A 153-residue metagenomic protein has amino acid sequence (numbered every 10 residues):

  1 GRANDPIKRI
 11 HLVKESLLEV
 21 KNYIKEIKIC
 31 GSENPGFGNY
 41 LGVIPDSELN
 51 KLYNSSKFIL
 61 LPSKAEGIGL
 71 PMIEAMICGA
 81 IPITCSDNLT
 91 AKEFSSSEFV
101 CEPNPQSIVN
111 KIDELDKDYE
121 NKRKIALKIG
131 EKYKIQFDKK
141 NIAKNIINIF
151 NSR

Functional and structural regions predicted by a protein language model:
G1-G36: Conserved catalytic-core segment of nucleotide-activated headgroup transferases in glycan assembly
N50, I73-I77, A91-K92: Short alpha-helical segment that forms part of, or immediately flanks, the ligand-binding pocket in carbohydrate-active
K51-S56: Short alpha-helical donor nucleotide-sugar binding micro-motif in glycosyltransferases
K57, G79-A80: A short alpha->beta transition loop at the rim of the catalytic pocket in nucleotide-sugar-dependent
K64: Aromatic "clamp/platform" in nucleotide-sugar-dependent glycosyltransferases that forms part of the donor/acceptor
I81-C85: Short hydrophobic beta-strand element within catalytic cores of glycosyltransferases and related nucleotide-activated
S95-Q106, D113-Y119: Conserved acidic donor-binding segment of nucleotide-sugar-dependent glycosyltransferases
K117-N151: A charged, aromatic-enriched C-terminal amphipathic alpha-helix characteristic of glycosyltransferases across folds
